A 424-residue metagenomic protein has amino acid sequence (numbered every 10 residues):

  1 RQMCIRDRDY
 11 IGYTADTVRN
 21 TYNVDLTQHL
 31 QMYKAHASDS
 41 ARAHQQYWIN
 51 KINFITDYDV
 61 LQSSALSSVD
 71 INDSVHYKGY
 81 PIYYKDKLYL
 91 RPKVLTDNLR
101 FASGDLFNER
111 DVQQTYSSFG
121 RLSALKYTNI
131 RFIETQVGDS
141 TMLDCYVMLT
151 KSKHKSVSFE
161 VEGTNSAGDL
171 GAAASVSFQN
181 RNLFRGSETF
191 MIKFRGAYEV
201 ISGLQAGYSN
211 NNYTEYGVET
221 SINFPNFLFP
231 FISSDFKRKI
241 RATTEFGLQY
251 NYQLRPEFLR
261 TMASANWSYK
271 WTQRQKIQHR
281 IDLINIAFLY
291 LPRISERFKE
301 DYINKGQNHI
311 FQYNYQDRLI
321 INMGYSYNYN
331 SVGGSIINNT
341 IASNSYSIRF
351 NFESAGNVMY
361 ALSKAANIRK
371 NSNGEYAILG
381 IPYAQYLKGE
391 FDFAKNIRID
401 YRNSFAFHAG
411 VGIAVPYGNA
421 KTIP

Functional and structural regions predicted by a protein language model:
Q2, R6-N165, V200, G412: Periplasmic polypeptide-binding modules associated with outer-membrane biogenesis and secretion
R8-D9, L170-A174, N322, Y386-G389: Amphipathic hydrophobic-ligand
V18-N20, Y33, D86-L90, D97-R100 (+2 more regions): Transmembrane beta-strand segments of outer-membrane beta-barrel domains in Gram-negative and organellar OMPs
D25-H29, R131, D144-M148, S158-E160 (+6 more regions): Soluble periplasmic/extracytoplasmic beta-strand elements of cell-envelope proteins
L99, F132, K155-N165, A174-V176 (+4 more regions): Transmembrane beta-strand segments that form the barrel wall of outer-membrane beta-barrel proteins
N108, V137-S140, G163-A173, R195-L204 (+3 more regions): Solvent-exposed loop/turn segments connecting transmembrane beta-strands in outer-membrane beta-barrel proteins
R121-K126, L149-K155, N180-T189, F229-P230 (+2 more regions): Secondary-structure transition/capping motifs at alpha-helix termini and the adjoining loop/turn into the next element
E134, M148-K153, N165-G168, F178-E188 (+3 more regions): Outer-membrane beta-barrel pore proteins
